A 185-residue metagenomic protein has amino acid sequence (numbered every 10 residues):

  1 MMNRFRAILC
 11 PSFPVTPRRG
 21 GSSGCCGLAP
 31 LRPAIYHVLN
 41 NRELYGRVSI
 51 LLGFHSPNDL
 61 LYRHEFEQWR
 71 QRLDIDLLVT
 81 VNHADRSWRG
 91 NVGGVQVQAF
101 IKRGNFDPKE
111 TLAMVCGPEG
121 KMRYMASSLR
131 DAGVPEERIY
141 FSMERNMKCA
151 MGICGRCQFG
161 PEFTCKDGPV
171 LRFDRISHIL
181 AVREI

Functional and structural regions predicted by a protein language model:
M1-G21, H37: FAD-binding FR-type
F13-R18, L44, D107-K109: Short helix-loop-beta connector
R18-G20, S49, L112: Structural motif
G20-A29: Short, glycine-rich nucleotide/cofactor-binding loops
S23, L52-F54: Short glycine-centered, acidic/aromatic-flanked micro-motifs in structured strand/loop junctions that mark active-site
P30-R42: Histidine-anchored nucleotide/phosphate-binding helix
L39-R47, E136: Phosphate-handling active-site elements
S56-I185: Reductase modules of NAD(P)H-dependent flavoproteins
